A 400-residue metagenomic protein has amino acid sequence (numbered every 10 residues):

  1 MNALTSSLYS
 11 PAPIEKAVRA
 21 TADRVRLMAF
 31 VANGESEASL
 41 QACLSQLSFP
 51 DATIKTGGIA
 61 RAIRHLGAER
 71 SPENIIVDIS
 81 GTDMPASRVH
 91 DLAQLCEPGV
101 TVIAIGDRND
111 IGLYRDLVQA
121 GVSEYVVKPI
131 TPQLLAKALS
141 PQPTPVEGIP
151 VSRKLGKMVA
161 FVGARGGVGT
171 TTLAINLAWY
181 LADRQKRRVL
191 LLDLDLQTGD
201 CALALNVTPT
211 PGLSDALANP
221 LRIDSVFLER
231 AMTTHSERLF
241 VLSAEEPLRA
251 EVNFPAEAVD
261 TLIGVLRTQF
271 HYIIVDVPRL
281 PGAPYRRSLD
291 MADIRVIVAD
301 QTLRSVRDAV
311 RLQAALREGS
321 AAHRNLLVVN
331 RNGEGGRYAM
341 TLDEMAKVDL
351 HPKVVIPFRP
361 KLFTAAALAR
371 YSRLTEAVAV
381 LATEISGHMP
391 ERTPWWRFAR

Functional and structural regions predicted by a protein language model:
E37, I59-I63, S71-A93: Conserved phosphotransfer microenvironments
I130-A138: C-terminal output helix
L155-L203: Walker A/P-loop phosphate-binding motif and the immediately C-terminal alpha-helix
R184-V241: Phosphate-binding loop that captures ATP/GTP phosphates
P220-V277: Cytosolic-facing regulatory segments adjacent to core modules
V265-T268, P281-T302: Inter-motif core of Ras-like GTPase G domains
R331, D343-R370, V378: Beta-strand-loop-alpha "switch" segments that mediate conformational coupling across diverse proteins
